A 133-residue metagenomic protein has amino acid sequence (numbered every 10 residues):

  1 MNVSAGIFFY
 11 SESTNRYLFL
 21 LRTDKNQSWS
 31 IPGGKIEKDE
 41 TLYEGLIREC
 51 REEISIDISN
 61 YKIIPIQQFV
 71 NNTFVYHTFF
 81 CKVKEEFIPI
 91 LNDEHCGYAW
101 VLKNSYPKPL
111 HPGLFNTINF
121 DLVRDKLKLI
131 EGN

Functional and structural regions predicted by a protein language model:
M1-Y17: Conserved N-terminal beta-strand and adjoining loop/helix that marks the start of the Nudix/MutT-like hydrolase domain
N2-S4, I31, T73-Y76: Short connector loops at helix/strand junctions that flank enzyme active sites, especially segments positioning acidic
F9-S13, R22, C81-V83: Active-site beta-strand termini and strand-to-loop segments that position acidic
E12-N15, D24-K25, N72: Short strand-connecting beta-turns/loops that link adjacent beta-strands
T14-L21, E86-L91: Short, well-ordered strand-loop elements centered on a beta-strand within folded domains, enriched for acidic residues
F19-P32: N-terminal first-folded block
I36-I118: Unchanged
F115-N133: Charged phosphate-binding loop/patch that engages nucleotide di/tri-phosphates or the phosphate backbone of nucleic
